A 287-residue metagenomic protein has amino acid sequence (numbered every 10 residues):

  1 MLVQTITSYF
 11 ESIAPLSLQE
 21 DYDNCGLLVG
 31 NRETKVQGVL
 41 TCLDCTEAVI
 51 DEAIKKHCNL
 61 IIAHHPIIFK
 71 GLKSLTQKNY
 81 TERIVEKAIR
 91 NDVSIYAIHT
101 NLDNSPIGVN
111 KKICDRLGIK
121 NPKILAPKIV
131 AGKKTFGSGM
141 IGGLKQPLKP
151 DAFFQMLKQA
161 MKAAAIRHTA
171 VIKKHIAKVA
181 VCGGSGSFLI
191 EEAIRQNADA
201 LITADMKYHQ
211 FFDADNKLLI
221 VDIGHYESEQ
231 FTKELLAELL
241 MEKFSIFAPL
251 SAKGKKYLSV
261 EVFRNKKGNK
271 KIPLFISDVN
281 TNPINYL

Functional and structural regions predicted by a protein language model:
M1-L287: Active-site catalytic microenvironments in core metabolic enzymes, especially phosphate/sugar-handling
